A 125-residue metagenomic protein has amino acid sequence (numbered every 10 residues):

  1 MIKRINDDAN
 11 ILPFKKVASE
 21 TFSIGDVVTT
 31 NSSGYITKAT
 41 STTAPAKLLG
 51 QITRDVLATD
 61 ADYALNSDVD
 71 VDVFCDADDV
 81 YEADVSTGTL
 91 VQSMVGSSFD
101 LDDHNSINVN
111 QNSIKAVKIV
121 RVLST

Functional and structural regions predicted by a protein language model:
M1-T125: Surface-exposed, low-hydrophobicity beta-strand/loop segments enriched in small/polar/acidic residues
